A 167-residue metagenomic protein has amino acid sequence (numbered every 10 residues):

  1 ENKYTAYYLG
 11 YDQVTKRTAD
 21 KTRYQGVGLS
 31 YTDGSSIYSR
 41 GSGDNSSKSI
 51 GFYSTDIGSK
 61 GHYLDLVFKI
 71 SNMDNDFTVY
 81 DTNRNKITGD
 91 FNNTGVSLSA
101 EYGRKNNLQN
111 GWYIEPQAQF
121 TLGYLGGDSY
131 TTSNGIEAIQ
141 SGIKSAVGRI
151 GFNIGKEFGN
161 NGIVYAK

Functional and structural regions predicted by a protein language model:
E1-K167: Membrane translocator/pore-forming domains, dominated by Gram-negative outer-membrane beta-barrels
